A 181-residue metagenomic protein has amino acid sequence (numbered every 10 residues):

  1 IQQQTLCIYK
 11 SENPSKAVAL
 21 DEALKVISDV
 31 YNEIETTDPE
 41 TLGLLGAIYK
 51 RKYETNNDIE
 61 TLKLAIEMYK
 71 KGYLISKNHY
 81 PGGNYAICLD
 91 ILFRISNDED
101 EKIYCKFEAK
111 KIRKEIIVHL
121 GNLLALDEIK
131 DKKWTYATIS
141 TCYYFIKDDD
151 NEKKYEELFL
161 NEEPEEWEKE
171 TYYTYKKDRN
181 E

Functional and structural regions predicted by a protein language model:
I1-P14, E35-T55, L74-S96, D131-F145 (+1 more regions): Amphipathic alpha-helical repeat scaffolds of TPR domains
Y9-S28, N57-M68, Y104-H119: Helix-turn-helix repeat elements of alpha-solenoid scaffolds
V18, E60, K77, I146-D148: Short helix-adjacent coil turns
A23, V30-I34, K52, A65 (+5 more regions): Alpha-helical solenoid scaffolds that mediate protein-protein interactions, centered on TPR/SEL1-like repeats but also
D58-E60, S96-C105, D148-K154: Structural helix-adjacent loops and short alpha-helical linkers that scaffold large soluble proteins
I66, K70-K77, A86, D90 (+2 more regions): TPR/TPR-like (Sel1-like) alpha-helical repeat modules
I87-K130: Alpha-helical adaptor scaffolds
